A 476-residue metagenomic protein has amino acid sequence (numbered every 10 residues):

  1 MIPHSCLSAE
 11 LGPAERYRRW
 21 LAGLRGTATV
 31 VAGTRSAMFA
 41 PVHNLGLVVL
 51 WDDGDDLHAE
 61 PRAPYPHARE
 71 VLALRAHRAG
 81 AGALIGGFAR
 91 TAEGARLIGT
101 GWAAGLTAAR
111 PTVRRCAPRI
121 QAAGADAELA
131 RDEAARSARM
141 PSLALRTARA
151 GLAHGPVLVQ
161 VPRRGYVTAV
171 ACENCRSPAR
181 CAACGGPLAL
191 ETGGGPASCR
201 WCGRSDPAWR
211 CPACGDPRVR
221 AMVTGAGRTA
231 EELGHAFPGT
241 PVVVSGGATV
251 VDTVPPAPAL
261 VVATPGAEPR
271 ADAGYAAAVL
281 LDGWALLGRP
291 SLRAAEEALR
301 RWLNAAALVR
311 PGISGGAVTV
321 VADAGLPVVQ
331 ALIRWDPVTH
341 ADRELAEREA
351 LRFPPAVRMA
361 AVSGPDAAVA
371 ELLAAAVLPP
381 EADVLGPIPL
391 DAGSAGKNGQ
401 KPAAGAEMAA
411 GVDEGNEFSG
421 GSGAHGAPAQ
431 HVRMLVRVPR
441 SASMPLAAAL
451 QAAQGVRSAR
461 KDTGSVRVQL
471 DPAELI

Functional and structural regions predicted by a protein language model:
P3-V31, A236, V243-V262: Conserved motor-coupling elements within RecA-like helicase/translocase cores
S5-P13, D55-Y65, D132-A135, R218-M222 (+1 more regions): Flexible beta-alpha connector loops of hexameric P-loop NTPases
G26-V30, L45-G46, A79-L84, P156 (+2 more regions): Loop/turn-to-beta-strand initiation segments
A37-H77, A276-R289: SF2 helicase catalytic motif II
P64-T100, P111, R163, V309-P311 (+1 more regions): Conserved helicase ATPase motor motifs in RecA-like P-loop NTPase domains
L84, F88-R96, G101-E173: Conserved interdomain linker/interface between the two RecA-like ATPase lobes of SF2 helicase motors
A109-D132, A179, F237, T249-A295 (+1 more regions): Accessory helical-bundle/CTD segments and flexible terminal tails appended to RecA-like ATPase motors
R139, A144-A236: Cys/His-rich short segments
